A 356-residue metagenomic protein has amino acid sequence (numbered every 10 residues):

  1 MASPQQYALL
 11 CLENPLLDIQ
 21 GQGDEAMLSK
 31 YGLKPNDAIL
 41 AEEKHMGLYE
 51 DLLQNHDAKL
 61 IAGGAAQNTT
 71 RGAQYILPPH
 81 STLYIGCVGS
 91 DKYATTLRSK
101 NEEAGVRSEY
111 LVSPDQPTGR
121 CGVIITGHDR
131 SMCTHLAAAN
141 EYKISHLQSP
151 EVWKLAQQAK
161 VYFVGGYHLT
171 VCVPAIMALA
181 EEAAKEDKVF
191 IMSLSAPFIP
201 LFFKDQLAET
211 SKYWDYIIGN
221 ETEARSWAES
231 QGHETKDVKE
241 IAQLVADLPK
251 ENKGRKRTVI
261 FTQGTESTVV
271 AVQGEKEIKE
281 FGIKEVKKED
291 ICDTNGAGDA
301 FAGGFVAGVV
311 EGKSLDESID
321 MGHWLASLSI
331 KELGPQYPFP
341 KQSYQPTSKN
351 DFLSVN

Functional and structural regions predicted by a protein language model:
M1-L16, Q22, N36, E181-K185 (+1 more regions): Conserved phosphate-binding/catalytic region of the ribokinase-like
M1-L83, K92-T96, I291: Glycine-rich phosphate/adenosyl-contacting loop at the front of the ribokinase-like
D57-A66, C87, V112-D115, N295-G296: Active-site nucleophile and cofactor-binding loops and adjacent substrate-binding regions of central metabolic enzymes
K100-Q116: A glycine-rich helix N-cap at a beta->alpha junction
E109-S113, C121-V171: Conserved phosphate-binding/catalytic loop of the ribokinase/pfkB sugar-kinase fold
R120-I124, T268-A271: Short beta-strand scaffold segments in enzyme catalytic cores
V161-L244, P249, T258, E266-T268 (+1 more regions): Conserved beta-alpha-beta core of the PfkB/ribokinase-like small-molecule kinase fold
